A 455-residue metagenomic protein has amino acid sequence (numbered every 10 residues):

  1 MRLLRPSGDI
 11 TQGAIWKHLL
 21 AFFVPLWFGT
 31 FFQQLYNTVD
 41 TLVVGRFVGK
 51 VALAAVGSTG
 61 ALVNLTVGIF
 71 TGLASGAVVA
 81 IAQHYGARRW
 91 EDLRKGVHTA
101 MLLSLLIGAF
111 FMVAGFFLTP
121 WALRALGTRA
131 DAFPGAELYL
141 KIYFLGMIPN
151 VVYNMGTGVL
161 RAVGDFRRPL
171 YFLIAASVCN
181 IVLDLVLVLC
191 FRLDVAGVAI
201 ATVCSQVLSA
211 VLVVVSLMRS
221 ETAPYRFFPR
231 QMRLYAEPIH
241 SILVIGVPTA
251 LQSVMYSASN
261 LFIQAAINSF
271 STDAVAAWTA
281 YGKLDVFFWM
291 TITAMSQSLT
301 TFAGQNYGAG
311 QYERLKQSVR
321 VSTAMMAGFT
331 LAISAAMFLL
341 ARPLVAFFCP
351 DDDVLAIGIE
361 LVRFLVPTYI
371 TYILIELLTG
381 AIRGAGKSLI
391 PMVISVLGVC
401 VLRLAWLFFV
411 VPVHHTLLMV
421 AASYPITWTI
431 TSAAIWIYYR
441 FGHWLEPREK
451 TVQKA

Functional and structural regions predicted by a protein language model:
M1-F23, I81-G146, C190-V247, A303-T368 (+1 more regions): Short alpha-helical transmembrane segments in multi-pass integral membrane proteins
I10-V48, A61-G76, A80, L105-M112 (+4 more regions): N-terminal transmembrane alpha-helices
A21-D40, I142, Y153, A176 (+5 more regions): Transmembrane helical elements of multi-pass membrane transporters/channels
F31, L35-A54, L123-A130, V186-V195 (+5 more regions): Helix-terminus/linker motif at the lipid-water interface of multi-pass membrane proteins
K50-A61, L140, A199, T272-F287 (+2 more regions): Small-residue hotspots at the loop-to-helix junctions and early N-terminal turns of transmembrane alpha-helices
L53-V113, N150-P169, A277-A341, Y372-S395: Small-residue-rich hydrophobic transmembrane alpha-helices
L65-G68, N180-L185, A210-V214, F287-M290 (+3 more regions): Hydrophobic transmembrane alpha-helices of multi-pass small-molecule transporters
A74, I142-R161, P169-S177, V198-V213 (+4 more regions): Short runs within selected transmembrane alpha-helices of multi-pass transporters and secretion channels
